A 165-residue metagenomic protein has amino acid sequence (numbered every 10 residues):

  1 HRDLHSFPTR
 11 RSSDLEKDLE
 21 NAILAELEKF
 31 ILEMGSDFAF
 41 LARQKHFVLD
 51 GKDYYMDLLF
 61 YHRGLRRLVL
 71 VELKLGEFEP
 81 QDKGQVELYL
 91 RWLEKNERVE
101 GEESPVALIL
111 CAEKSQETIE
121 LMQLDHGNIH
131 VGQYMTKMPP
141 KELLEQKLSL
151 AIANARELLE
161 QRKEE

Functional and structural regions predicted by a protein language model:
H1, H5-S12: Short, small-residue-biased leader/transition segments that mark boundaries at the very start of proteins
S6, G64-V69, H126-N128: Short acidic (Asp/Glu) and glycine-rich catalytic loops that position anionic groups and cofactors
S13-A42: Acidic-basic catalytic patches of nuclease active cores, encompassing PD-(D/E)XK and other metal-cofactor nuclease
I23, M56-F60, R67-L75, L88-L90 (+2 more regions): Conserved catalytic cores of phosphodiester-cleaving nucleases, focusing on short active-site segments
S36-G64: Active-site metal-binding core of divalent-cation-utilizing nuclease and nuclease-like domains
L65-R66, P80-Q85: Active-site-proximal binding-pocket segments
K74-D82, R91-L124: Nucleic-acid nuclease catalytic cores
E120-E165: Polybasic (Lys/Arg-rich)
